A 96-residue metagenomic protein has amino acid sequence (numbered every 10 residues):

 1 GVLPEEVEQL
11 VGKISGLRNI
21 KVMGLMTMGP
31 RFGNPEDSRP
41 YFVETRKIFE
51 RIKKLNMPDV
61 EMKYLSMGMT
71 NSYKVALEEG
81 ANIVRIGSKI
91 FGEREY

Functional and structural regions predicted by a protein language model:
G1-N71, L77-E79, E93: Conserved alpha/beta-domain cores
S72, R85: Acidic active-site catalytic centers that drive phospho-/nucleotidyl reactions and related ester hydrolyses
G80-V84: Glycine-enriched alpha-helix->loop->beta-strand junction motifs that scaffold or abut catalytic
S88-K89: Short secondary-structure boundary segments
Y96: Active-site loop ensemble at the mouth of alpha/beta enzyme cores that anchors a bound cofactor
